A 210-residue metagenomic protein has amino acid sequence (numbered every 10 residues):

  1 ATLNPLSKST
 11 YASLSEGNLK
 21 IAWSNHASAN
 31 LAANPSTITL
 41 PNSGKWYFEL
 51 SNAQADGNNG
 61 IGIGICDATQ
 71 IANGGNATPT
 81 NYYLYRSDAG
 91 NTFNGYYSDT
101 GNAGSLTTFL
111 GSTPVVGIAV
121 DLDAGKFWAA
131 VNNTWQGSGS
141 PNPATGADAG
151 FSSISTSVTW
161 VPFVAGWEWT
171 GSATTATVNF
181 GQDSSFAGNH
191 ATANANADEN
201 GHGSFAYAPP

Functional and structural regions predicted by a protein language model:
A1-P210: PRY/SPRY (B30.2) beta-sandwich protein-interaction domains and their adjacent Ser/Pro/Gly-rich low-complexity linkers
